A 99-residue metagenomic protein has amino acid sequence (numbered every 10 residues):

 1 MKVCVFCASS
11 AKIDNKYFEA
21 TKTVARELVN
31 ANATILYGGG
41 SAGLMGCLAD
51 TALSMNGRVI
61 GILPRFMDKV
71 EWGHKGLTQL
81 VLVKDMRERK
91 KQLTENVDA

Functional and structural regions predicted by a protein language model:
M1-V97: A cross-family phosphate/adenosyl-ligand binding-site feature
